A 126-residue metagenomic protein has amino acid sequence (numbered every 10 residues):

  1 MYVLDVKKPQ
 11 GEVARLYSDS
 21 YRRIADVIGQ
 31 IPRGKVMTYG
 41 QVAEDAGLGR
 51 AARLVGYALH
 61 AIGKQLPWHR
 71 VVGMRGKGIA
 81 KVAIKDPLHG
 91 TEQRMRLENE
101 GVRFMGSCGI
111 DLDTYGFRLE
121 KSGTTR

Functional and structural regions predicted by a protein language model:
Y2-R126: Nucleic acid-binding interface residues in structured DNA/RNA-binding domains, emphasizing the DNA-engaging scaffolds
